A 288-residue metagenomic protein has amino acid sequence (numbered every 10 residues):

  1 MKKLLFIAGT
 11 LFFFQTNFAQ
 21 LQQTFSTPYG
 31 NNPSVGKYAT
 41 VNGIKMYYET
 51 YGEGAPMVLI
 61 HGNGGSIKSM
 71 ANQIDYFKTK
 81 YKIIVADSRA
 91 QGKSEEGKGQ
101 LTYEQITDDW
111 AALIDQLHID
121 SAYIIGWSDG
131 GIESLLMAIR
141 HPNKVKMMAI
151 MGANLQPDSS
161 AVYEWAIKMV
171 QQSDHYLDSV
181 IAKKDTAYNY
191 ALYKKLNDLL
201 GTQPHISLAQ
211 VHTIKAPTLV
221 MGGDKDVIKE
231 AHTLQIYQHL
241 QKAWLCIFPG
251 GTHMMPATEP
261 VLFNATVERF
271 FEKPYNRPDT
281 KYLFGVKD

Functional and structural regions predicted by a protein language model:
I44-K93: Conserved HGGG/HGGXW glycine-rich cap/lid loop of the alpha/beta-hydrolase fold
V85-I125: Active-site loop/oxyanion-hole signature of alpha/beta-hydrolase fold enzymes
I132-R140, M147-L177: Flexible "cap/lid" loop of the alpha/beta hydrolase fold
K194-Q210, D224: Active-site nucleophile elbow and catalytic-triad environment of alpha/beta-hydrolase enzymes
I214, V220-G222: Short beta-strand/loop motif that positions the catalytic acidic residue of the alpha/beta-hydrolase fold
V227-H232: Conserved alpha/beta-hydrolase "acid-adjacent" motif
T233, L240-M254: Catalytic histidine neighborhood in serine/cysteine hydrolases with alpha/beta-hydrolase-type architecture
G250-D288: Catalytic active-site module of serine/aspartate enzymes centered on a nucleophile-bearing elbow/loop
